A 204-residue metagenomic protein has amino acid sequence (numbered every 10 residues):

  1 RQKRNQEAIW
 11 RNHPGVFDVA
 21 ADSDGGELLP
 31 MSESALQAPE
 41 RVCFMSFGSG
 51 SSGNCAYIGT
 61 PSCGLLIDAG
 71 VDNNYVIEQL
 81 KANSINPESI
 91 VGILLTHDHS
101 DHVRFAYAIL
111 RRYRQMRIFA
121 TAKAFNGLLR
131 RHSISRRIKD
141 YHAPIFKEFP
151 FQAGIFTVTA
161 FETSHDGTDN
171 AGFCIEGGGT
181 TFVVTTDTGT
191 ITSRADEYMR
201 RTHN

Functional and structural regions predicted by a protein language model:
I9-N83, D169-D187: Conserved beta-strand hairpin/beta-sheet module of binuclear metal-dependent hydrolase folds, prominently
N73-A120, N204: Active-site metal-binding motif and surrounding structural segment of the metallo-beta-lactamase
E78-Q79, A106-A108, R130-S133, D196-E197: Short amphipathic alpha-helical segments
L80-S84, F151-G154, A195-R200: Short amphipathic alpha-helix with an adjacent loop that forms part of the alpha/beta core around
E88, R136, F156, R200-H203: Structured loop/turn residues at beta-strand edges in well-structured enzyme cores
H99-V103, N126-G127, G167-T168, T190-S193: Active-site environment of divalent metal-dependent phosphoester hydrolases
A122-A171, E176-G179: Metallo-beta-lactamase
G167, F182-N204: Active-site-proximal loop/helix segments of hydrolase catalytic cores
